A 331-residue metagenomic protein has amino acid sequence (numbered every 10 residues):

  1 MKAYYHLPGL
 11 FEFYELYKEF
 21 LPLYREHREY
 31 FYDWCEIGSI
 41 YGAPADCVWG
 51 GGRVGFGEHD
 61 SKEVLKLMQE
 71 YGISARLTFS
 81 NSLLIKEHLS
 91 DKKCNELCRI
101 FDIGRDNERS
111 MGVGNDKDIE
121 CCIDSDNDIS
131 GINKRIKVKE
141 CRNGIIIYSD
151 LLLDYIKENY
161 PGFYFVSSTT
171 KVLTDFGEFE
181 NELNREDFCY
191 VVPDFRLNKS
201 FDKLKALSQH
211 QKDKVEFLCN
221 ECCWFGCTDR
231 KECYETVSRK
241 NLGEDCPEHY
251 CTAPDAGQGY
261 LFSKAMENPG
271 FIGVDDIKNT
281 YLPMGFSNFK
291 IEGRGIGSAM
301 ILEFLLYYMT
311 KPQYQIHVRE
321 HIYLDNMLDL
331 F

Functional and structural regions predicted by a protein language model:
M1-E108, D116-D118, C122-E182, D187-F331: Active-site pocket-lining/capping segments in soluble small-molecule metabolic enzymes
